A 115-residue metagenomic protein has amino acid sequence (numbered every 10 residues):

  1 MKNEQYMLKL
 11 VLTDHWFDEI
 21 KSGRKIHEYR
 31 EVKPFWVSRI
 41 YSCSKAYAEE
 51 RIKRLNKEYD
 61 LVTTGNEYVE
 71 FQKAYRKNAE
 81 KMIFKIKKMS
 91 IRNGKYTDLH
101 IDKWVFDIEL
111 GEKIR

Functional and structural regions predicted by a protein language model:
K2-M7, V11-R115: Structured alpha/beta reader/binder surfaces that contact nucleic acids or chromatin modification marks
